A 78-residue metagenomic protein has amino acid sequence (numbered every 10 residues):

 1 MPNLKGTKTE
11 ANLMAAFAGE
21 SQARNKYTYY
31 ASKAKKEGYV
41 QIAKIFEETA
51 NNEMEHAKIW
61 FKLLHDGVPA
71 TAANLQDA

Functional and structural regions predicted by a protein language model:
M1-A78: Non-heme di-metal
